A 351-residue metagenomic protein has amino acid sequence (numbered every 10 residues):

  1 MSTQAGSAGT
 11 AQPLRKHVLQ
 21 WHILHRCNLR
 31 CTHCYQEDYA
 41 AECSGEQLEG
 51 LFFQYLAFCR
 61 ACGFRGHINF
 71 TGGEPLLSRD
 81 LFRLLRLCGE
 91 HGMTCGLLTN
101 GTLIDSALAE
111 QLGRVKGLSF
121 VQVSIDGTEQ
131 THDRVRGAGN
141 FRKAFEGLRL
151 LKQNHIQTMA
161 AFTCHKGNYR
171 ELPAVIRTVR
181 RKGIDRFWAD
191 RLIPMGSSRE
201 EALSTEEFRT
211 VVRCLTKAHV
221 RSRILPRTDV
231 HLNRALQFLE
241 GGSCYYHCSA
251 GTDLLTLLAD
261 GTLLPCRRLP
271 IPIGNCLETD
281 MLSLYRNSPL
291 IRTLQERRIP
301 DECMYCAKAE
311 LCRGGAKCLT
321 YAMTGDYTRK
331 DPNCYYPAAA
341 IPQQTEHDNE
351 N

Functional and structural regions predicted by a protein language model:
M1-V115, S119: Conserved alpha-helical substructure of the radical SAM core
S2-H17, R268-N351: Flexible mid-to-C-terminal extensions adjoining Fe-S/redox cofactors in radical SAM and related proteins
A11, M93, C244-C248, L294-R297: Short Gly/Pro-enriched turn/cap motifs at secondary-structure boundaries
H22, C43-G45, S124-D126, Q130-P272 (+1 more regions): Radical SAM enzyme [4Fe-4S]-AdoMet core and its adjacent flexible, acidic and glycine-rich loops/tails across
R26, R30, C34-E37, G251 (+4 more regions): Cys/His-rich metal-chelating microdomains
Y39, G73, D126, L192 (+1 more regions): Flexible loop residues that form catalytic and substrate-binding hotspots at small-molecule/glycan-binding clefts
A61-C62, V115, R181-I184, A309: Alpha-helix termination/capping residues and helix-transition junctions
